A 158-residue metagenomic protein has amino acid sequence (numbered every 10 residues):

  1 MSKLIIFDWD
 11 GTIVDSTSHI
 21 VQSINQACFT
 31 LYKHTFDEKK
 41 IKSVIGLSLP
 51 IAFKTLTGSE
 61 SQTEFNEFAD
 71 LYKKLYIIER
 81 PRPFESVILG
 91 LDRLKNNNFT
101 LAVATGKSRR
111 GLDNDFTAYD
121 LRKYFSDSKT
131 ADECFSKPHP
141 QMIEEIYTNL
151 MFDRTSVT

Functional and structural regions predicted by a protein language model:
M1-S43, S59: Active-site neighborhood of HAD-like aspartate-dependent phosphohydrolases
L4, A102, T158: Hydrophobic "anchor" residues on beta-strands that sit immediately upstream of conserved functional sites
S23, D37-K40, S48, A52 (+5 more regions): Hydrophobic alpha-helical segments typical of transmembrane helices and their membrane-interface/capping positions
A27-C28, S48-Q62, D115, I146-Y147: Helix-loop "lid/cap" segments that line or gate small-molecule binding pockets
F29-T35, S59-T63, N96-N97, D120-Y124 (+1 more regions): Short helix-capping segments at alpha-helix termini
K54-L89: Metal-dependent phosphoesterase signature
I77-V103, R109-D113, P140, E144: Short, acidic loop-to-helix structural element flanking the phosphoryl-transfer center in phosphate-processing enzymes
R109-T158: Substrate-recognition "cap/lid" segment bordering the active-site pocket of phosphatases
